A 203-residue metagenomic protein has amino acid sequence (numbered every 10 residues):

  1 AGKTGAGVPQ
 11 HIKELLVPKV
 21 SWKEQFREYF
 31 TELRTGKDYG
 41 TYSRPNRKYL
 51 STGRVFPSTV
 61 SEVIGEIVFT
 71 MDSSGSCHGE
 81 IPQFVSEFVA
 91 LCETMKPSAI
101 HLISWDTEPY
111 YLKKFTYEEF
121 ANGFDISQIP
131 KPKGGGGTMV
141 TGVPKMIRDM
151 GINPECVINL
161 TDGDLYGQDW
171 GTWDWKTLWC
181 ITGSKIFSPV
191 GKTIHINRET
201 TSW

Functional and structural regions predicted by a protein language model:
A1-G65, G79, A121, E199-T200: Negatively charged
G53-P57, K96-A99, I129-P132, K185-S188: Short, surface-exposed, polar/charged, turn-prone segments marking secondary-structure boundaries
S61-A121, G142-T161, L165, W179-T182: Von Willebrand factor
T94-M95, W170-D174: Short, conserved loop/helix-junction motifs that constitute active-site signature segments in enzyme catalytic cores
Y110-I152, T172-D174, C180-W203: Short, charged loop segments at secondary-structure junctions
Y166-G167, F187: Short catalytic/ligand-binding loop motif for oxyanion handling, primarily in non-cytosolic enzymes, centered on
